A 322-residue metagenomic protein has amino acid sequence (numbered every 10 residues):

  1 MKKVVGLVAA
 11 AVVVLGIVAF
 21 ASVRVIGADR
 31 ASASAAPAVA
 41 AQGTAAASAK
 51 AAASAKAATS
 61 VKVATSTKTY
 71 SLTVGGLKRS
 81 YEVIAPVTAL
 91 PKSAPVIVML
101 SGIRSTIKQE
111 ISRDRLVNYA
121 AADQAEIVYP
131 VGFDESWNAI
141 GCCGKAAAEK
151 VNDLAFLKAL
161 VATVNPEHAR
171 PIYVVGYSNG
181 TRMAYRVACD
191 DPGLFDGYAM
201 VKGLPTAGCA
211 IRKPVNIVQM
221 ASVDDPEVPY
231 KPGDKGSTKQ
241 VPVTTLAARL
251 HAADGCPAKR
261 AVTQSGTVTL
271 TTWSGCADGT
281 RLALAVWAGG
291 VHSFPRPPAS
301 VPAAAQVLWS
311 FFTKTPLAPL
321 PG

Functional and structural regions predicted by a protein language model:
K2-V96, E149, I172-A199, P205 (+5 more regions): A domain-start/cap signature at the N-terminus of enzymes
S71-V87, K92-Y173, M183-R186, D190 (+1 more regions): Serine-hydrolase catalytic machinery in alpha/beta-hydrolase-like enzymes
V131-D134, L204, G290: Short beta-to-alpha linker loops that shape the active-site pocket of alpha/beta-hydrolase fold enzymes
L204-I217: Flexible "cap/lid" loop of the alpha/beta hydrolase fold
Q219-A221: Short beta-strand/loop motif that positions the catalytic acidic residue of the alpha/beta-hydrolase fold
V223-A277, R281-S293: Mature extracellular catalytic domain of secreted serine hydrolases with alpha/beta-hydrolase catalytic cores
A283, A288-F312: Extracellular low-complexity, Gly/Ser/Thr-rich intrinsically disordered linkers and protease-sensitive activation/hinge
